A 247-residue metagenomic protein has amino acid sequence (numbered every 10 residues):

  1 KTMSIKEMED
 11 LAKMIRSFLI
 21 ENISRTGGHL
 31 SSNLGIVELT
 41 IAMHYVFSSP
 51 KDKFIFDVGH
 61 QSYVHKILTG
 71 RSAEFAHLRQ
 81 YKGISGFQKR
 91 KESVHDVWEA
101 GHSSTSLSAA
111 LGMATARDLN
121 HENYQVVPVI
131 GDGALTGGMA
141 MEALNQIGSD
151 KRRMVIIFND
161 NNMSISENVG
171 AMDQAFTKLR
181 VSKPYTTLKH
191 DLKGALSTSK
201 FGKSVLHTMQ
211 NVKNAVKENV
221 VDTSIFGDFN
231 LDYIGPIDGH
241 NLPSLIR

Functional and structural regions predicted by a protein language model:
K1-T69, G227-R247: N-terminal amphipathic, basic-rich helices that act as targeting or association modules
T2, N162-R247: Long, well-ordered, tryptophan-enriched scaffold segments
K6, D10, M14, L34 (+8 more regions): Generic recognition of stable, solvent-exposed alpha-helical segments in well-folded globular domains
M8-L19, H77-K91, V220-T223: Active-site-adjacent bridging/hinge elements
H29-D150: Cofactor-binding active-site loop characterized by glycine-rich and histidine/acidic residues
V126, M154-V155, Y233: Hydrophobic anchor at the start of a short beta-strand that flanks the dinucleotide cofactor-binding loop
G133, D160-M163: Short beta-alpha junction loops
G137-N159, V169, D173-S182: A short alpha/beta connector and helix-capping loop motif
